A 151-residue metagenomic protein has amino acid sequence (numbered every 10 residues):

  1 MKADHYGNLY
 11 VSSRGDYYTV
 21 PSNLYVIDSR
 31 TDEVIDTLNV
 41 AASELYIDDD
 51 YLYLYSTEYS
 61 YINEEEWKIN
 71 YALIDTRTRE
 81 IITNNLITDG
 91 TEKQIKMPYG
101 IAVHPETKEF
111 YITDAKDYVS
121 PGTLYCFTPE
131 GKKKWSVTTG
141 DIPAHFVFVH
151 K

Functional and structural regions predicted by a protein language model:
M1-K151: Predominantly soluble domains enriched in secretory-pathway, periplasmic, or organellar proteins
